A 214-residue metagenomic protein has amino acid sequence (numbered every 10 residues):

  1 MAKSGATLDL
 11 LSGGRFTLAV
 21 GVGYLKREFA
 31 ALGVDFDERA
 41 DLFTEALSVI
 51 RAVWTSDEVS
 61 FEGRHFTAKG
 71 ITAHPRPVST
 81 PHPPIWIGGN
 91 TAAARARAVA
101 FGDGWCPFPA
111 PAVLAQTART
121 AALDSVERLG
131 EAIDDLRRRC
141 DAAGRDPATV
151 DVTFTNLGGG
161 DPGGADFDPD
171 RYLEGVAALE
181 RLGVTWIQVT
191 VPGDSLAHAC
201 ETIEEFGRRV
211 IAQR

Functional and structural regions predicted by a protein language model:
M1-R214: Active-site-adjacent structural elements that line small-molecule/cofactor binding pockets in enzymes
